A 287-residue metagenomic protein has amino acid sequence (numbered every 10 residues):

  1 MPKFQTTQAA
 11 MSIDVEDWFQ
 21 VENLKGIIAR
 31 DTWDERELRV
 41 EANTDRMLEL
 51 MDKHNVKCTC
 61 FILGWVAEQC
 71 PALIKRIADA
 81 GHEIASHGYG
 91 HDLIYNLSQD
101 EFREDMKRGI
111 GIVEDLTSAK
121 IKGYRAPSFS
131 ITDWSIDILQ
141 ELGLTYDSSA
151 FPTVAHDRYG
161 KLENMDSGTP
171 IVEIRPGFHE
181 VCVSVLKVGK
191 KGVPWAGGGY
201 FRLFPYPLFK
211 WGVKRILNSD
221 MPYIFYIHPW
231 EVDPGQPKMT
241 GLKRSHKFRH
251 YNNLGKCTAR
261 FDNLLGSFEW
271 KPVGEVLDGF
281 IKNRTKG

Functional and structural regions predicted by a protein language model:
M1-G123, S128-V188, L208-G287: Catalytic alpha-helical scaffold of carbohydrate-active enzymes acting on polysaccharides/glycoconjugates
I121, V193-L203: Surface-exposed cleft-lining segments at the edges of enzyme active sites
